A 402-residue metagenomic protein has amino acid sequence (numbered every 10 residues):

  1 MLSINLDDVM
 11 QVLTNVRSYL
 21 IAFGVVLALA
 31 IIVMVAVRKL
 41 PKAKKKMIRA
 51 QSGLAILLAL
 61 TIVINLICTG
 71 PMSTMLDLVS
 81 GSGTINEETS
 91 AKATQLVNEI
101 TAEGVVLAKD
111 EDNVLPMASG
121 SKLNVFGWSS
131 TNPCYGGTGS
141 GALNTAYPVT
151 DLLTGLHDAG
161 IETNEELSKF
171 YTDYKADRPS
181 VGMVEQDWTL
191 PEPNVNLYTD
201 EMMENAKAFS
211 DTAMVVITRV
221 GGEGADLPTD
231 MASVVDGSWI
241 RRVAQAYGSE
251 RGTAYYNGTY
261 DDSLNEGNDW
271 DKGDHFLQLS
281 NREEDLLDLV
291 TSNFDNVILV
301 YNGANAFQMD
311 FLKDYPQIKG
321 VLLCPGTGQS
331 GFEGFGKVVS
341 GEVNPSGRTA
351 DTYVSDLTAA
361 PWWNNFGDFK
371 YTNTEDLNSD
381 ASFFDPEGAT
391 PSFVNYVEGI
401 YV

Functional and structural regions predicted by a protein language model:
M1-V402: C-terminal non-catalytic regions of proteins with extracellular/luminal or membrane-system context
